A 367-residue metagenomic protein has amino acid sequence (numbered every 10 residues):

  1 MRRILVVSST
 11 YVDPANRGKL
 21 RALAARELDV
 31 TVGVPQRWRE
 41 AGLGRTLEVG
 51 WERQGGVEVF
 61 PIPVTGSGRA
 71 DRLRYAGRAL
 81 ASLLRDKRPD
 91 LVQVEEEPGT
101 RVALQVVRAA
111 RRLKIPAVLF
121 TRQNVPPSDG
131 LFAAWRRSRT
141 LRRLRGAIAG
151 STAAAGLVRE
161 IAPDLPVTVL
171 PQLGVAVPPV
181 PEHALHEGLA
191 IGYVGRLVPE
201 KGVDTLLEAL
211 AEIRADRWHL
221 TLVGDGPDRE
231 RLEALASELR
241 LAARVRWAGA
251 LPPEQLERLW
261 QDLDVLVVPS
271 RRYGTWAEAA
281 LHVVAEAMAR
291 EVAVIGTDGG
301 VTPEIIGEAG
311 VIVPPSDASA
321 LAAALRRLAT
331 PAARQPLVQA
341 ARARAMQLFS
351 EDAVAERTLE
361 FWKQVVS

Functional and structural regions predicted by a protein language model:
S9-V12, E97-R101, L113-F132, R145-G146: A short, histidine- and acid-enriched strand-loop-helix "catalytic/donor-clamping" loop that lines the nucleotide-sugar
V34, S138-V180, H186, R246-A248: Donor nucleotide-sugar binding/catalytic pocket of nucleotide-sugar-dependent glycosyltransferases
P98-G99, V268-A285, P303-E304: Nucleotide-sugar-dependent
V194, V203, L207-W247, E254-Q255 (+1 more regions): A conserved nucleotide-sugar
R244, A333-L348, L359: A short, well-ordered alpha-helix in the C-terminal region of glycosyltransferases
A250-L251, R258-L263: Short alpha-helical donor nucleotide-sugar binding micro-motif in glycosyltransferases
M288-G296: Short hydrophobic beta-strand element within catalytic cores of glycosyltransferases and related nucleotide-activated
G296, E308-A318, R327-A332: Conserved acidic donor-binding segment of nucleotide-sugar-dependent glycosyltransferases
